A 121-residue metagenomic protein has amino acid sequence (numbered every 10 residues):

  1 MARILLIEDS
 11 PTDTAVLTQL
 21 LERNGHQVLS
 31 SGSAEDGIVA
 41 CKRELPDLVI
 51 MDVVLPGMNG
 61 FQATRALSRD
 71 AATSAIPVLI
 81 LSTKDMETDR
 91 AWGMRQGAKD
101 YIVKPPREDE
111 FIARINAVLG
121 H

Functional and structural regions predicted by a protein language model:
E8: Conserved acidic carboxylate
P11-L29, V118: Two-component/phosphorelay signaling modules centered on CheY-like receiver
S30, L55-M58, E87, R95: Residue-level signal for the "D+5" position in two-component response regulator receiver
E44-I50, L55: Active-site beta3 strand of CheY-like receiver
P106-N116: C-terminal output helix
